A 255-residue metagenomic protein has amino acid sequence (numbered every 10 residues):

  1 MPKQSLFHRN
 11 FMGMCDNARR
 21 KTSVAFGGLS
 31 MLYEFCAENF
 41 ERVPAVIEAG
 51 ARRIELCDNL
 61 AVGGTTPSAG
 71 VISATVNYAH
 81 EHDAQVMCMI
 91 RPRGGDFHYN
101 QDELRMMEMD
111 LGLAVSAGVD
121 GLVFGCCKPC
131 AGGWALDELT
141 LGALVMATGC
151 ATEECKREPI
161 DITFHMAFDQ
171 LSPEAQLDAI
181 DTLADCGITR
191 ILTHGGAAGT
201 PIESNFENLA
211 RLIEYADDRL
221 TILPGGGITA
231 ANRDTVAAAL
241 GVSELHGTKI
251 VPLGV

Functional and structural regions predicted by a protein language model:
Y33-F35, I54-L56, V86-I90, L122-F124 (+4 more regions): Hydrophobic faces of well-ordered beta-strands that scaffold small-molecule active sites in alpha/beta enzyme cores
E41, A61-Y78, K128-A147, L171-L177 (+2 more regions): Active-site-adjacent beta->alpha loops and helix N-cap segments on the catalytic face of soluble alpha/beta enzymes
E41-A45, H98-D110, L171-D185, L212 (+1 more regions): Catalytic cores of alpha/beta
E55-G64, A117, V123-C130, I188-P201 (+1 more regions): Glycine-rich phosphate-binding active-site loops on the catalytic face of alpha/beta enzymes
A84-D137: Glycine/small-residue-rich loop that forms an oxyanion/phosphate-binding "nest" at active or ligand-binding sites
R91-F97, A198-I202, E207-V255: C-terminal alpha-helical cap/extension of soluble enzyme domains
V115, V119-L171: Hydrophobic, well-structured mid-protein blocks that either form specific transmembrane helices
P159-T200: Histidine/lysine/aspartate-rich catalytic loop segments that bind and position anionic ligands
